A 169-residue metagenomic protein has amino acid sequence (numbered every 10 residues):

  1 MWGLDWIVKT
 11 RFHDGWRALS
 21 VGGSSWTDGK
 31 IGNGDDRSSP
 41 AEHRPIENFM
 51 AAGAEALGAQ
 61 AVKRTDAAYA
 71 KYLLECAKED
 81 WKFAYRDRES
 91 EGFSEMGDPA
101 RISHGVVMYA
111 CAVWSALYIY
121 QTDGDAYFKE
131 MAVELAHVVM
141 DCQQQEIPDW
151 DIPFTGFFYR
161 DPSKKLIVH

Functional and structural regions predicted by a protein language model:
M1-H169: Glycan-recognition and catalytic cores of secretory/periplasmic carbohydrate-active enzymes
